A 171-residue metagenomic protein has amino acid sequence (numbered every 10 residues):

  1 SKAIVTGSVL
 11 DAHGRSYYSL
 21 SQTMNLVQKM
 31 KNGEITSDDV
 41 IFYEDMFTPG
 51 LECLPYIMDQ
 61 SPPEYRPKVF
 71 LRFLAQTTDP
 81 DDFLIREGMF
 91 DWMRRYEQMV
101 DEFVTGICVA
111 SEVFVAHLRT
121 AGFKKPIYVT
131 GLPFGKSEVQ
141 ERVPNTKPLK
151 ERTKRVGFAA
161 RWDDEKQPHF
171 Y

Functional and structural regions predicted by a protein language model:
S1-Y56, Q60, E64-Y65: N-terminal pre-catalytic "stem/leader" segment of glycosyltransferase-like enzymes
D11, M46-G50, A75-T78, V113-V115 (+2 more regions): Short, solvent-exposed loop/turn segments at secondary-structure junctions
D39-F42, K68-F70, G106, R155: Structural motif
P49, F70-E87: A short, histidine- and acid-enriched strand-loop-helix "catalytic/donor-clamping" loop that lines the nucleotide-sugar
L51-I57, D81-L84, H117-A121, Q140-E141 (+1 more regions): A short acidic (Asp/Glu
R86-I107: Membrane-proximal helix-turn-helix segments that form the acceptor-binding/catalytic region of lipid-linked
E102-N145: Donor nucleotide-sugar binding/catalytic pocket of nucleotide-sugar-dependent glycosyltransferases
N145-H169: Conserved donor-binding/catalytic core segment of Leloir-type glycosyltransferases
